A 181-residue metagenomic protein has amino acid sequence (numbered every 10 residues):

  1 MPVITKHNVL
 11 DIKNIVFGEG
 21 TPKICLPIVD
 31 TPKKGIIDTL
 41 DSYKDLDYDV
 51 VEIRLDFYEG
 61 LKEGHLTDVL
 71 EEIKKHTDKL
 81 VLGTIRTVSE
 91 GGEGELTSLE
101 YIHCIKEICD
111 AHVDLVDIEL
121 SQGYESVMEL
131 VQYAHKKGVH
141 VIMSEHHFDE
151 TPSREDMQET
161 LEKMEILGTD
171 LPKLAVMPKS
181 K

Functional and structural regions predicted by a protein language model:
V3-L10, E19-K136, D149-T151: Active-site beta->alpha loop and helix N-cap motifs at the rims of alpha/beta catalytic domains
K13-I15: A generic local secondary-structure boundary/capping motif
G18-E19, I166: Short, flexible turn/loop "capping" segments at secondary-structure junctions
L115, L120-K181: Catalytic alpha/beta core domains of metabolic enzymes, predominantly
